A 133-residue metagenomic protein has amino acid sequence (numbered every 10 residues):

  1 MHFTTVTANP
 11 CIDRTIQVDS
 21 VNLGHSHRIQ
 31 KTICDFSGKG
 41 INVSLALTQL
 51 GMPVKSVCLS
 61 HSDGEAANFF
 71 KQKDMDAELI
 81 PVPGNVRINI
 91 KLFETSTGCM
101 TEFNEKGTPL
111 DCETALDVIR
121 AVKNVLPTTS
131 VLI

Functional and structural regions predicted by a protein language model:
M1-G24: Positively charged, low-complexity intrinsically disordered leader regions
H2-T7, E78-I80, L92-I133: Ribokinase/PfkB-type carbohydrate-kinase core domain
V6-P10, K39, L59-S60, K106-G107: Fold-independent oxyanion-binding glycine-rich loops and adjacent beta-strand/coil segments at enzyme active sites
R14, D63-A67, V86-N89, C99-T101 (+1 more regions): Short active-site-adjacent helix-start/loop capping segments
V18, L50, Q72-K73, F93 (+1 more regions): Change "in soluble alpha/beta enzymes" to "in soluble alpha/beta proteins
V21-L23, Q72-M75, S96-G98: Short, hinge-like loop/turn segments at secondary-structure boundaries
N22-K31, E102: Glycine/charged-rich beta-loop-alpha catalytic/anionic-binding loops adjacent to active sites
R28-R87: Substrate-binding N-lobe of the ribokinase-like
